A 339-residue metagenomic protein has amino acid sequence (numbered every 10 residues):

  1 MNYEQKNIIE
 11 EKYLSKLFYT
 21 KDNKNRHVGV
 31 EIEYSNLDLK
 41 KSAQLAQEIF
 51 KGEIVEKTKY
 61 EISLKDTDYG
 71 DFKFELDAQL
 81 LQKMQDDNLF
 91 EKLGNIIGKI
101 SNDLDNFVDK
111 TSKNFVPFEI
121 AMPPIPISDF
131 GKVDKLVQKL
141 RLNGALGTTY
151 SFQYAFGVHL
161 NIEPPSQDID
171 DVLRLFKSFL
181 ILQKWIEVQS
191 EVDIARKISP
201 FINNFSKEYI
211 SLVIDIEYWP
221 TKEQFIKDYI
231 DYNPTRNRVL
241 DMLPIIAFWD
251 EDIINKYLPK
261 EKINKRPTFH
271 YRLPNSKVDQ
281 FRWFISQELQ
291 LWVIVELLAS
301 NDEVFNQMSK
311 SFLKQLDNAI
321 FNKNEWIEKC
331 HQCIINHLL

Functional and structural regions predicted by a protein language model:
N2-F118, I125-K135, L142, S166-Q167 (+2 more regions): C-terminal accessory/tail domains of diverse enzymes
P123, N161-E163: Short His-Asn-centered micro-motif
L142-S151: Active-site palm subdomain of RNA-directed nucleic acid polymerases
F152-H159: Short, conserved phosphate-binding/catalytic loop or strand-edge motifs used in phosphoryl-/nucleotidyl-transfer
H159-N161, H270: Structured core elements
